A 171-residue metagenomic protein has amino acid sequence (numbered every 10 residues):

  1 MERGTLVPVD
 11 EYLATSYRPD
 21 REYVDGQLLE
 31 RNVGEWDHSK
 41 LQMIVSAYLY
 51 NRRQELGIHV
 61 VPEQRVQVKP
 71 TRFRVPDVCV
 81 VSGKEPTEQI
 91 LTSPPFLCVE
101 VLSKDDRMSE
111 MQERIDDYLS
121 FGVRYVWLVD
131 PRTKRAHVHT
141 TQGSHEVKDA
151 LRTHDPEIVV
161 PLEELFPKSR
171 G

Functional and structural regions predicted by a protein language model:
M1-G171: Gly/Pro/Ser/Thr-rich low-complexity, intrinsically disordered segments predominantly at protein N-termini
